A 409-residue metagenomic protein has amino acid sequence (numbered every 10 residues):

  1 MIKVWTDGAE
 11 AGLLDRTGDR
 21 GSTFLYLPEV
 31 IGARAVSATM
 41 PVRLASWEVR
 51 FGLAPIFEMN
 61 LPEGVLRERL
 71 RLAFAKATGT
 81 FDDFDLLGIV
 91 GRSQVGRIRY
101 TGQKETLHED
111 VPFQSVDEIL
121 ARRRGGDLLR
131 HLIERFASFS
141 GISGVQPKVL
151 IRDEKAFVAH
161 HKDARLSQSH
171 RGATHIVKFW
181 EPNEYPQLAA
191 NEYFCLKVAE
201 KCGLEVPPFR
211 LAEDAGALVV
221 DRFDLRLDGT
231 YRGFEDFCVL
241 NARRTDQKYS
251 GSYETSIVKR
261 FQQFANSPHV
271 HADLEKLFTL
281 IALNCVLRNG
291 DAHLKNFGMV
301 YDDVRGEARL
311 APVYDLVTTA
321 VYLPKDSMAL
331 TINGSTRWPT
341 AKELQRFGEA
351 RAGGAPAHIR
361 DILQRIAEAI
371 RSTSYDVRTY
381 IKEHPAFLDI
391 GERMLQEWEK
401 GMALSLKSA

Functional and structural regions predicted by a protein language model:
M1-L294, G298-A409: Phosphate/dinucleotide-binding and metal-coordinating scaffold of catalytic cores in nucleotide-dependent enzymes
